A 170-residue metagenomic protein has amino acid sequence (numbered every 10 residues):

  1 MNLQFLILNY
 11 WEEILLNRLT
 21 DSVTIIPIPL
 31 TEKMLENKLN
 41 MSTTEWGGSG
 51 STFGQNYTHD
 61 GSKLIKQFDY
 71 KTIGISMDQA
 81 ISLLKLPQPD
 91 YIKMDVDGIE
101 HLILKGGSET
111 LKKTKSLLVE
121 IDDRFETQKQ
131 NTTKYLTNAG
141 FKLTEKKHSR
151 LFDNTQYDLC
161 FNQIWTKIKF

Functional and structural regions predicted by a protein language model:
M1-F170: Phosphate/nucleotide-binding beta-alpha loop and adjacent structural elements of enzyme active sites
